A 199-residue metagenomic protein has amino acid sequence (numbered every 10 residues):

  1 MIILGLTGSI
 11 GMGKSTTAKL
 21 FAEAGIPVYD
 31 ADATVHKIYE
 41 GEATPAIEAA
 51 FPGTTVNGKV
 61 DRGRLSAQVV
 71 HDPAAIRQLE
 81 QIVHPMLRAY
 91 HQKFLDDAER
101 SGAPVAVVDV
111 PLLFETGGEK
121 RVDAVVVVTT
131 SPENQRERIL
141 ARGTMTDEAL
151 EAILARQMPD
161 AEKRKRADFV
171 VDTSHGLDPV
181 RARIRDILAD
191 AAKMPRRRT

Functional and structural regions predicted by a protein language model:
M1-V60, Q68, A189-T199: Glycine-rich phosphate-binding loop of ATP-dependent small-molecule kinases
G13, D32, L79, V107 (+3 more regions): Residue-level signal for inorganic ion chemistry
I26-V28, P104-V105, E119, R164 (+1 more regions): Hydrophobic "anchor" residues on beta-strands that sit immediately upstream of conserved functional sites
P27, A33, A124, D168-F169: Well-ordered beta-strand positions
A33, K37-P104: ATP-dependent small-molecule kinase phosphotransfer cores that center on conserved nucleotide phosphate-binding segments
T44-E48, P132-E137, D147, E151: An amphipathic alpha-helix signature
H91, K120-R121, A141-R198: Small-molecule kinase domains that catalyze NTP-dependent phosphoryl transfer to phosphate-bearing small molecules
Q92-S101, V105-R142: ATP-dependent NMP and nucleoside kinases share a basic, alpha-helical "lid"
